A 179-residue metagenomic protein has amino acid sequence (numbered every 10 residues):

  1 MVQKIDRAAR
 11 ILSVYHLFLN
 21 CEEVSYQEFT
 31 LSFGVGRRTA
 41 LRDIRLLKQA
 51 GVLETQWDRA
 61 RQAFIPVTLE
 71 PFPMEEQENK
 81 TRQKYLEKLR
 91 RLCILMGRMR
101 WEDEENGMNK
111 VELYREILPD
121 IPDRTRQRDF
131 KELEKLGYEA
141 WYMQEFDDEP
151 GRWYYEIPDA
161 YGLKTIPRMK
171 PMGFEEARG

Functional and structural regions predicted by a protein language model:
M1-R178: Short, basic/aromatic recognition patches that contact phosphate-bearing ligands
